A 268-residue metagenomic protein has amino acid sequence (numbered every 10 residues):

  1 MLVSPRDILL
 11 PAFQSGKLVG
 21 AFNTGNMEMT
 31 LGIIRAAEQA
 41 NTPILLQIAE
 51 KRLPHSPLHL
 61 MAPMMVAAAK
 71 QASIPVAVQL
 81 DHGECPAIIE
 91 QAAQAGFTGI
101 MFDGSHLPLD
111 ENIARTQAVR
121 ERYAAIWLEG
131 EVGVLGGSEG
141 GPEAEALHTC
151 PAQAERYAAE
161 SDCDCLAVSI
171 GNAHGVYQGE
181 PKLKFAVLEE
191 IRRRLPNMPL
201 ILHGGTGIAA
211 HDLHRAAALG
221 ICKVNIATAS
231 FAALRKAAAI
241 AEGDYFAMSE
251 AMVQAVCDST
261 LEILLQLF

Functional and structural regions predicted by a protein language model:
L2-V3, A21-M27: N-terminal basic/disordered segments at the start of proteins
P5-S15, M27-K51, H59-P75, G83-P196 (+5 more regions): Alpha/beta enzyme core
N23, V224, T228, F246-V253: Hydrophobic alpha-helical scaffolding
T24, V78-E84, L200-I208: Glycine-rich beta-to-alpha transition loops that act as phosphate-gripper elements at the mouths of alpha/beta enzyme
H55: Cofactor-binding active-site loop characterized by glycine-rich and histidine/acidic residues
A238-F268: Extended, intrinsically disordered, low-complexity segments
